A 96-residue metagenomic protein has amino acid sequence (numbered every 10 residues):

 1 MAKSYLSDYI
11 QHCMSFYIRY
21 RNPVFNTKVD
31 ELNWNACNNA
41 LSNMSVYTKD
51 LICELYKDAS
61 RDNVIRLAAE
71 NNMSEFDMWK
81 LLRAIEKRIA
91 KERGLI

Functional and structural regions predicted by a protein language model:
M1-N43, R66, E70-N71, R93-I96: N-terminal interaction/assembly modules
L32, V46-D50, K80: Short amphipathic alpha-helical segments
N43-D62: Short amphipathic alpha helix immediately N-terminal
D58-S74: Helix-turn-helix DNA-binding module
M78-E92: DNA major-groove recognition helices of helix-turn-helix
